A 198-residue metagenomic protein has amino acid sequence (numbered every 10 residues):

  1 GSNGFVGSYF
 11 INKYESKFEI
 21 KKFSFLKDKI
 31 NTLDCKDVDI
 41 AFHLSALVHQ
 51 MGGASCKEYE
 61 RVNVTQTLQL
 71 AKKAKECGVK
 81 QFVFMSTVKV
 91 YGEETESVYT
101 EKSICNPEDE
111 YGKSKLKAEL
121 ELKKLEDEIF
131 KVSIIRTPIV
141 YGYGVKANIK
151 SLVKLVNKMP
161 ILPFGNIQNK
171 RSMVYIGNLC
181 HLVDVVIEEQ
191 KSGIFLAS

Functional and structural regions predicted by a protein language model:
G1-S16: N-terminal Rossmann NAD(P)H-binding glycine-rich loop of SDR-like oxidoreductase domains
K29-T65, Q69-C77, V90-E93: NAD(P)H-binding glycine-rich loop region in Rossmannoid oxidoreductase-like domains and their noncatalytic homologs
V48, V88-Y91, T95, C105 (+2 more regions): Active-site segment of SDR-like NAD(P)-dependent oxidoreductases
E58-Q69, C105, D109, K113-S114 (+1 more regions): Glycine-rich NAD(P)-binding loop of the Rossmann-fold in SDR/ketoreductase-type enzymes
Q69-E110, L125, S133: Conserved Rossmann-fold NAD(P)-dependent oxidoreductase catalytic core, especially the SDR/UDP-sugar
L120-Y143: Conserved beta-loop-beta element that borders a ligand/cofactor-binding pocket
P138-V145, N166-I176: Glycine-rich "substrate-gating" loop/helix at the edge of Rossmann-like oxidoreductase active sites
V153-I161, K170-S198: Alpha-helical substrate-binding/gating segment
